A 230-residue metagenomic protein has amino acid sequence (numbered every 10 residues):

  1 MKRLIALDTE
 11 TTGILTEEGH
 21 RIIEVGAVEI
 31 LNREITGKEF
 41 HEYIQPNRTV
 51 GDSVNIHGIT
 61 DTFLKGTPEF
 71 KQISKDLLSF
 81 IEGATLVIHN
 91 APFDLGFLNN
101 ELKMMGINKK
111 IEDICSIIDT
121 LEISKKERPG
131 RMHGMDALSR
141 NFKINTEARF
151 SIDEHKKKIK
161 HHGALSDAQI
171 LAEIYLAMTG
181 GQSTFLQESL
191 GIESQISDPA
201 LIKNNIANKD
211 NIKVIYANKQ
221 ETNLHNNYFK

Functional and structural regions predicted by a protein language model:
M1-I114, R128-P129, H133, A137-N141 (+1 more regions): Conserved non-catalytic scaffold segment of RNase H-like nuclease domains
F93-D94, I123-K125, E221: Short, catalytically relevant binding-site loops at active-site mouths
G96, L121, Q169: Active-site phosphate/pyrophosphate-handling residues
M104, S116-I123: Ligand/cofactor pocket segment of small-molecule handling proteins
G163-M178: Acidic, divalent-metal-coordinating active-site segment for phosphoryl/phosphodiester hydrolysis, typified by short
L176-K230: Acidic two-metal-ion nuclease catalytic site recognized across multiple nuclease folds, prominently DnaQ/RNase D-T
